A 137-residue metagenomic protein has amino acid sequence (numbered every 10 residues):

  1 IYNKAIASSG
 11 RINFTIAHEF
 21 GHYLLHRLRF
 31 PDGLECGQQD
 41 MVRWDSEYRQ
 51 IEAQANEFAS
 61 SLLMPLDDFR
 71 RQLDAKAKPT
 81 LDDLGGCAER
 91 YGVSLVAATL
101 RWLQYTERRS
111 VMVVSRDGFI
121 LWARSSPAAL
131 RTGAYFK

Functional and structural regions predicted by a protein language model:
I1-K137: Active-site hotspot residues in diverse enzymes, especially metal/ion-binding acidic/histidine motifs
